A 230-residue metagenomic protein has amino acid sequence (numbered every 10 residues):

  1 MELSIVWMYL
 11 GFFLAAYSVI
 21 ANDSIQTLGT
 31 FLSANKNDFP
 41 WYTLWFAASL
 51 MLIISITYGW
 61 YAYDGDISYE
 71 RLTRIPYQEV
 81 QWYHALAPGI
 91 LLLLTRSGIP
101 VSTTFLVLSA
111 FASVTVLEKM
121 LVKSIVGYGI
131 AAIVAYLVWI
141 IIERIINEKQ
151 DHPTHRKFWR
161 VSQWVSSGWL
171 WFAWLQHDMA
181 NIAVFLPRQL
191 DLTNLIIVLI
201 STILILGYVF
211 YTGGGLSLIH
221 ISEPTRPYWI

Functional and structural regions predicted by a protein language model:
E2-W60: N-terminal signal-anchor module of multipass membrane proteins
M8-A16, E70-W82, G127-I133, N194-I200: Structural signature of hydrophobic alpha-helical transmembrane segments
A16-I20, S24, M51-Y63, A87-T95 (+4 more regions): Transmembrane alpha-helical segments of multi-pass membrane transport proteins and ion-pumping complexes
T27, D64-R74, D178-L190: Membrane-interface helix termini and inter-helical loops of multi-pass transporters
T30-N37, L108-M120: Interfacial segments of multi-pass membrane proteins
L92-T104: Membrane-helix interface "capping/anchor" motifs
A131-A132, E143-Y208: Core mid-bundle transmembrane helix pairs that form the ion/substrate translocation pathway in diverse multi-pass
I219-I230: Single conserved hydrophobic/aromatic residue that forms the stacking wall/gate of nucleotide- or nucleobase-binding
